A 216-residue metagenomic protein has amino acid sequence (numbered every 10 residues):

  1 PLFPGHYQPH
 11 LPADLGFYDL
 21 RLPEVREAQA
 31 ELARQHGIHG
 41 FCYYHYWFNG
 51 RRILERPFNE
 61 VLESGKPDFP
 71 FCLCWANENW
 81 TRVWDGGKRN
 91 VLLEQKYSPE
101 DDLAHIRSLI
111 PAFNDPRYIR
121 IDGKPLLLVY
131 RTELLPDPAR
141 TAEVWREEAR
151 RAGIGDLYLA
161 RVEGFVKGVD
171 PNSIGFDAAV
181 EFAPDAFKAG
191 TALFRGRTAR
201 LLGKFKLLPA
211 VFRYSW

Functional and structural regions predicted by a protein language model:
P1-W216: Glycan-processing catalytic domains of CAZymes
